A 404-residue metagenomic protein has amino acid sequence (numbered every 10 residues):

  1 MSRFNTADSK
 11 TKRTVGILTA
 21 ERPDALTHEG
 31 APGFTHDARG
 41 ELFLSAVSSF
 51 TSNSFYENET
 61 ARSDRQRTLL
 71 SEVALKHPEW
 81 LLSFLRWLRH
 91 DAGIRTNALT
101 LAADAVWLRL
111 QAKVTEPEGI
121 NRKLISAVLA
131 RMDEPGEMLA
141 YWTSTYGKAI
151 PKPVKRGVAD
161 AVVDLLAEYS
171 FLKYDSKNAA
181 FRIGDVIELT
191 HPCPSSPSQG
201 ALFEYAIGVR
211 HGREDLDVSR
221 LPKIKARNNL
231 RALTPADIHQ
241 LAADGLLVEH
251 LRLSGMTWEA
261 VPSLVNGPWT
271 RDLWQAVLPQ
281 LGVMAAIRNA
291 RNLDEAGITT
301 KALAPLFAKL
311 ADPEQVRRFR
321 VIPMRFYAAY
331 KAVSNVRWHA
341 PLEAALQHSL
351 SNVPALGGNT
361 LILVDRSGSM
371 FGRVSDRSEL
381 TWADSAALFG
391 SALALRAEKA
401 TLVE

Functional and structural regions predicted by a protein language model:
M1-L380, E398-E404: Long lumenal/extracellular ectodomains of secretory and single-pass membrane proteins
